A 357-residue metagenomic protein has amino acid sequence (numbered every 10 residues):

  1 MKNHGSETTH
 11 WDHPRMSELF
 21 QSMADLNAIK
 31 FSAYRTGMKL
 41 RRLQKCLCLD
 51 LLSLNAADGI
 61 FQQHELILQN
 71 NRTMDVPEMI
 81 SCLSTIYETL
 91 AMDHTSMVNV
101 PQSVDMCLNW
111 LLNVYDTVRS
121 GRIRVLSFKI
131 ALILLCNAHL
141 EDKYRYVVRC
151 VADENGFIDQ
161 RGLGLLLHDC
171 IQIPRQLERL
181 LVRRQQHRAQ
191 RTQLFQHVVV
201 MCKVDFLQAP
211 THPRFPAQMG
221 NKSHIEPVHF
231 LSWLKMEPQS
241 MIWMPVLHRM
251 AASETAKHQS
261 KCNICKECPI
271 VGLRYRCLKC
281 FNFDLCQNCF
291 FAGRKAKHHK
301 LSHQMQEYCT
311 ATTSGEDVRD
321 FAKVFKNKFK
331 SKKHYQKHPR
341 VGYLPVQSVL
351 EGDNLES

Functional and structural regions predicted by a protein language model:
M1-D12, K261-M305: Cys/His-rich Zn2+-coordinating "finger/knuckle" modules used by eukaryotic regulatory proteins
K2-K45: WW-domain-binding short linear motifs
T8-H10, L19, S120, I130-A131 (+6 more regions): Eukaryotic short linear interaction motifs
P14, E18-A24, E254-K257, D284-S357: Cys/His-rich, Zn2+-coordinating zinc-finger modules
L52-I133, L140-I173, L177-H229: Primarily EF-hand calcium-binding motifs
I173, E237-S240, E267-P269, F281: Long, low-complexity acidic/proline-rich regions
K235-S260: Proximal pre-RING flanking segment of RING-type E3 ubiquitin ligases
